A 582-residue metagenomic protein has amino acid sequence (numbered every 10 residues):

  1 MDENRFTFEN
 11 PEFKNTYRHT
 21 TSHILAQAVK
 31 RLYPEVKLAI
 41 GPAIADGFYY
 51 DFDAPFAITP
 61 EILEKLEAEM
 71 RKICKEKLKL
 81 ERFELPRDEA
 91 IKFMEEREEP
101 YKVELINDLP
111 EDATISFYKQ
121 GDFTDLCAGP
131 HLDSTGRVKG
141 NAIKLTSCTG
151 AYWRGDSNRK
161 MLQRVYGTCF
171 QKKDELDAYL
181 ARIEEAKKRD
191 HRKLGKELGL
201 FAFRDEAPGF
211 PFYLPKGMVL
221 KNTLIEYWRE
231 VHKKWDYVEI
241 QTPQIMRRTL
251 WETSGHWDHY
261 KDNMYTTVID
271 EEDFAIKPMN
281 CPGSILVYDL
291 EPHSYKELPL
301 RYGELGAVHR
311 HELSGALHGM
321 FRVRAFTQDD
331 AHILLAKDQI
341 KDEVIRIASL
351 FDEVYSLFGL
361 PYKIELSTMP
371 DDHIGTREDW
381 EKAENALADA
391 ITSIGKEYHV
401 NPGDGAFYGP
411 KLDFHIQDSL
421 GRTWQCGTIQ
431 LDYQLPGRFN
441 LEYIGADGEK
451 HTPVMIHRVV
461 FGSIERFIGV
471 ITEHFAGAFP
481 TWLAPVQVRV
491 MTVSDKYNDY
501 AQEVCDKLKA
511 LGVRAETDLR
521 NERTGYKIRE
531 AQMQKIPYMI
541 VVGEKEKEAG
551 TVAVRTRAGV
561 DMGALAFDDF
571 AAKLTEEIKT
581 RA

Functional and structural regions predicted by a protein language model:
M1-K37, I44-A45, D51-A582: NTP/phosphate- and nucleic-acid-binding module
